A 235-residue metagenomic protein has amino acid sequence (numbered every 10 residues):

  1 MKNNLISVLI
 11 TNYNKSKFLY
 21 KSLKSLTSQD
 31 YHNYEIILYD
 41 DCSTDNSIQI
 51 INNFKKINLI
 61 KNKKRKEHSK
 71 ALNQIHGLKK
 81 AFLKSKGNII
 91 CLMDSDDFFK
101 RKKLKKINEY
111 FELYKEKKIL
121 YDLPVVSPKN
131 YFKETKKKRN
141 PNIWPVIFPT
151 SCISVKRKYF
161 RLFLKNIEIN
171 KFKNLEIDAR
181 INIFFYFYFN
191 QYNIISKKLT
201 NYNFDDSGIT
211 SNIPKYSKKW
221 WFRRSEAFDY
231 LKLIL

Functional and structural regions predicted by a protein language model:
M1-S25: N-proximal low-complexity "stem/linker" segments adjacent to membrane-targeting elements
N4-S7, E35, R180: Cell-envelope/extracellular polymer assembly enzymes that use nucleotide-activated donors
K24-N33: Short, acidic, metal-binding catalytic loop of nucleotide-sugar glycosyltransferases
D40-Q49, K64, D94: A conserved acidic beta->alpha catalytic loop
K63-S85: Glycine-rich, basic loop-to-helix element that forms the pyrophosphate-binding segment of sugar-nucleotide handling
I90: Short aromatic/hydrophobic "clamp" motif used to bind/position activated sugar donors
F98, K102-K133: Conserved donor NDP-sugar-binding/catalytic core segment of glycosyltransferases
K138-Y216: Conserved nucleotide-sugar donor-binding catalytic segment
